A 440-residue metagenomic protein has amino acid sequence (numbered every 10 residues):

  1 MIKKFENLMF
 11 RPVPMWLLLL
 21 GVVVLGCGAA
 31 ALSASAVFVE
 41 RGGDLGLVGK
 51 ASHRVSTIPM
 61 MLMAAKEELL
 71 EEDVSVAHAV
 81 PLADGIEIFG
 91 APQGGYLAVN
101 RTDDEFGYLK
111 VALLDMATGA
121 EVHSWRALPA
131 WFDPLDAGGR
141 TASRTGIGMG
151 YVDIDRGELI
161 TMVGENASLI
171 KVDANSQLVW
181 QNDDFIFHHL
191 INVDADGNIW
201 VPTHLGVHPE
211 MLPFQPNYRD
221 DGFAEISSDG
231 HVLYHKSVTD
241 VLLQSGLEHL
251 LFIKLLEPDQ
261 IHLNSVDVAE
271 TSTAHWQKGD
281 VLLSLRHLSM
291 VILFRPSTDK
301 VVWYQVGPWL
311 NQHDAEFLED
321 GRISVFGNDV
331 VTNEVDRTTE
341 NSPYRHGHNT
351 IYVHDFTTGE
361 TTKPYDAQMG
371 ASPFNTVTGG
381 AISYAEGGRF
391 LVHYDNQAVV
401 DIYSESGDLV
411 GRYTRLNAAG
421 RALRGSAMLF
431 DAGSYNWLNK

Functional and structural regions predicted by a protein language model:
M1-W16: N-terminal Lys/Arg-rich, disordered targeting/topogenic segments
P14-K440: Histidine-/acidic-rich catalytic cores in large beta-rich domains
